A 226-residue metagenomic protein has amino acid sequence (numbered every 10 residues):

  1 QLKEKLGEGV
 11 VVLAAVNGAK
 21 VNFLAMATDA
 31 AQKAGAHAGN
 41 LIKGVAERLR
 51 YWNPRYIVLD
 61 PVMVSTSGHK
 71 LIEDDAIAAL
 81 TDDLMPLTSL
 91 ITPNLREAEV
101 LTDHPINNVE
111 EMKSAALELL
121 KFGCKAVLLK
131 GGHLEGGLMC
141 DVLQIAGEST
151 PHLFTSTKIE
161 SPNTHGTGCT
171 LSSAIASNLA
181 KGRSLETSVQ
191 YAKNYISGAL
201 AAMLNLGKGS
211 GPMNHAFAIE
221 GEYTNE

Functional and structural regions predicted by a protein language model:
Q1-G44: Glycine-rich, acidic loop segments that terminate in or are immediately followed by a histidine
M26, V142-A146, N214, A218: Short beta-strand-to-turn element immediately C-terminal to the catalytic PLP-Schiff-base lysine in fold type I
V45-D83: Glycine/small-residue-rich loop that forms an oxyanion/phosphate-binding "nest" at active or ligand-binding sites
D74-P151: Conserved phosphate/ATP/ADP-binding segment of small-molecule kinases
V100, S161-L185: Short, small-residue alpha-helix embedded
T150-H152, N178-A192: Phosphate-handling active-site elements
P151-H165: Short pre-catalytic strand/loop immediately N-terminal to key active-site residues, enriched for Gly-Thr
E186-E226: Charged C-terminal helix
